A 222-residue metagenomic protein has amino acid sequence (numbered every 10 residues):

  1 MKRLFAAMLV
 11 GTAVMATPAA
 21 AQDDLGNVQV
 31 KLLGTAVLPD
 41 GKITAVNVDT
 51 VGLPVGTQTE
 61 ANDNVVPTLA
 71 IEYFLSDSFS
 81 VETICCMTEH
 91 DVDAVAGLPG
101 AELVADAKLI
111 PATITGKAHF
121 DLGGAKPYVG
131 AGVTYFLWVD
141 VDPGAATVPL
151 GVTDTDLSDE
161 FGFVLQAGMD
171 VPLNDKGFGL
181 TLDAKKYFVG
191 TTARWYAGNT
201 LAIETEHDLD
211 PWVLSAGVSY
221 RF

Functional and structural regions predicted by a protein language model:
M1-G26: Cleavable N-terminal export/targeting peptides
A20-E72: Short glycine/proline- and aromatic-enriched beta-strand/turn motifs that initiate or cap beta-hairpins
D24, Q58-D63, D93, A101-K108 (+2 more regions): Replace "Gram-negative outer membrane beta-barrel proteins" with "bacterial and organellar outer membrane beta-barrel
Q29, A36-L38, A70-A146, P211 (+2 more regions): Gram-negative (and chloroplast) outer-membrane scaffold detector with strong preference for beta-barrel transmembrane
L33, G132, D183-K185: A secondary-structure boundary/capping signal
K42-T50, V92-G100, V139-G151, T192-L201: Outer-membrane beta-barrel translocator domains and adjoining extracellular loop/strand segments of Gram-negative
I43, H90-A94, N174-F222: Predominantly the C-terminal beta-signal and adjacent terminal strand-loop region of outer-membrane beta-barrel
Q166-L173: Conserved C-terminal beta-signal and adjacent last beta-strands/turns of outer-membrane beta-barrel proteins
